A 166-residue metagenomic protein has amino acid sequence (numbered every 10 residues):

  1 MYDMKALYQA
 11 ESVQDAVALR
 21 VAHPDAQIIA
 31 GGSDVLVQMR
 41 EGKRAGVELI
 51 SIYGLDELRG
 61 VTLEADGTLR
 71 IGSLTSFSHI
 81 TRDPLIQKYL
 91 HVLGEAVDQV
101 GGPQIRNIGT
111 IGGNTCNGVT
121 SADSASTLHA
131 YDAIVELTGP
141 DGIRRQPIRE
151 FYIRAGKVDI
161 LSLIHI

Functional and structural regions predicted by a protein language model:
M1-I164: C-terminal structural segment of proteins
